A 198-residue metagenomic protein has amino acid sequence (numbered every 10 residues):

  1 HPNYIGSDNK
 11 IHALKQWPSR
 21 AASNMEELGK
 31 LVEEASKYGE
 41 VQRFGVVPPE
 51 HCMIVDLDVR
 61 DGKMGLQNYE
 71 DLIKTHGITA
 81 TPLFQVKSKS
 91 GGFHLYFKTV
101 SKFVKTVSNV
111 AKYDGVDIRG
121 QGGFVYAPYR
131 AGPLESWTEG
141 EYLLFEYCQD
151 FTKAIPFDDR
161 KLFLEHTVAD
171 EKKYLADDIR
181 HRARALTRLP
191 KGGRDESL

Functional and structural regions predicted by a protein language model:
H1-G91, V100, K172-A176: Signature for HUH/AEP ssDNA processing cores
N3, S19, P49-E50, L134 (+4 more regions): Generic low-complexity segments that are intrinsically disordered, proline-rich and/or Lys/Arg-biased
W17, E27, S136, G140-Y142 (+6 more regions): Intrinsic disorder/low-complexity segments enriched in polar/small residues
E50, D61-E165: Metal-dependent DNA replication initiation modules
V55, A127, L198: A residue-level signal for conserved active-site and pocket-lining positions in enzyme catalytic cores
D56-D58, D117, D178, D195: Acidic side chains
G92, F157-L198: Modules that initiate DNA replication and primer synthesis
